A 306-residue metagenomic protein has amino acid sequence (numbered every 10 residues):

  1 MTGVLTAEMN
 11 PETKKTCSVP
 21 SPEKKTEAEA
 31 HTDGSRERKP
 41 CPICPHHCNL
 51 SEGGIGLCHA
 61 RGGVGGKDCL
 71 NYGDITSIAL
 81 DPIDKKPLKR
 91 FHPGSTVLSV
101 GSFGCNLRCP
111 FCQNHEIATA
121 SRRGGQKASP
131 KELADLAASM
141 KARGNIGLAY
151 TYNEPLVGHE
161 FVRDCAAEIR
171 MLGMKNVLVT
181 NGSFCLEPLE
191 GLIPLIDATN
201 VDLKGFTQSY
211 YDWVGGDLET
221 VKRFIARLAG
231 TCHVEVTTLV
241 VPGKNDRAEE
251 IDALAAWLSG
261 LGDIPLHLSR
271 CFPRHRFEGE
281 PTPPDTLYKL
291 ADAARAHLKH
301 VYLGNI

Functional and structural regions predicted by a protein language model:
M1-G53, P242-I306: Auxiliary Fe-S-binding modules of radical SAM enzymes
G3-S102, H115-T119, M140: N-terminal [4Fe-4S]-dependent radical SAM core
H47, L88, A138, E187-G191 (+1 more regions): Short, flexible, glycine/charge-rich loop motifs used to bind or transfer phosphoryl groups or to couple energy/partner
P93, Q126, D217, P283 (+1 more regions): Short, conserved glycine- and acidic-residue-centered signature motifs in active-site or ligand-binding loops
G104-L107: Active-site beta-to-alpha loop of glycosyltransferases that engages the nucleotide-sugar donor
C109-Q113: The canonical Cys-X-X-Cys-His
I117-K127, M171: A short alpha->loop->secondary-structure connector
P130-T282: Conserved AdoMet/S-adenosylmethionine-binding subsite of the radical SAM
